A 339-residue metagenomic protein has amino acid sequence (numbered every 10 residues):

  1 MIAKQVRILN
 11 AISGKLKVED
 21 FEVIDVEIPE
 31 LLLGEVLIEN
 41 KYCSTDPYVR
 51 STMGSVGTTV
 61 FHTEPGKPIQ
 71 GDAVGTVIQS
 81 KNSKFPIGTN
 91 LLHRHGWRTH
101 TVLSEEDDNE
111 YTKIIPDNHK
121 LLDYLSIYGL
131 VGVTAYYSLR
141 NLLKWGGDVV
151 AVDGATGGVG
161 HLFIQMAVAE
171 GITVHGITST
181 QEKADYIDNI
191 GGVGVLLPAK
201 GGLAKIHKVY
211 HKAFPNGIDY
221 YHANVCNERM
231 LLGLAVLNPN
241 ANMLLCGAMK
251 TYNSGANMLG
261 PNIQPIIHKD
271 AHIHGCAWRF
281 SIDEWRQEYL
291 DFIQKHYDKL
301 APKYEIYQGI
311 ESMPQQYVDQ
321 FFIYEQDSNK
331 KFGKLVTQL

Functional and structural regions predicted by a protein language model:
E27-T45, M53-W97: Glycine-rich beta-strand-centered segment in the early N-terminal region that forms part of a ligand/cofactor-binding
I69-T76, K84-G154: NAD(P)H dinucleotide-binding glycine-rich loop of Rossmann-like/cofactor-binding domains, especially the beta1-alpha1
T99, S179-Y186, A256-I263: Short, glycine/polar-rich helix-capping loops at beta-to-alpha or helix-loop-helix junctions that flank or form
S126-A204: Mid-domain Rossmann-like dinucleotide-binding core that forms the NAD(H)/NADP(H) cofactor-binding site
L143-K144, F214, L237: A generic alpha-to-beta junction signature in SAM-dependent methyltransferases
T173, E228-L300: Glycine-rich phosphate-binding loop and adjacent beta-alpha segment of Rossmann(oid) nucleotide-cofactor-binding
L203-N216: Short amphipathic alpha-helix with an adjacent loop that forms part of the alpha/beta core around
D283-L339: C-terminal hydrophobic helical "lid"/dimerization subdomain of Rossmann-like NAD(P)H-dependent oxidoreductases
